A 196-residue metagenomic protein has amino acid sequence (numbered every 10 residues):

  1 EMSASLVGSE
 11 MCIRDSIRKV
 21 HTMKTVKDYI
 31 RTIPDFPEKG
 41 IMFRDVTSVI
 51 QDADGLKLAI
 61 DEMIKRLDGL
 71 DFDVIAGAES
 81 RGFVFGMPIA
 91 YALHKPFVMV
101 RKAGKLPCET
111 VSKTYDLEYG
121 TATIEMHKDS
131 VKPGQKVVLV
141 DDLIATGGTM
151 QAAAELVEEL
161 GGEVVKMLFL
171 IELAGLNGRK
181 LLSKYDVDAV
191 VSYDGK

Functional and structural regions predicted by a protein language model:
E1-D15, M167: Single conserved hydrophobic/aromatic residue that forms the stacking wall/gate of nucleotide- or nucleobase-binding
E10, D73, Q135, V165: Conserved acidic residues
T22-F72, A122: Active-site-facing substrate-recognition patch
V26-Y29, Q151-K196: PRPP-dependent phosphoribosyltransferase catalytic core
F72-E79: Short glycine-rich phosphate-binding loop at a beta-alpha junction
V84-L93: Short Gly/Thr/Asp-enriched flexible loops that form oxyanion-binding sites at enzyme active sites
P96-V138: Short, glycine/charge-rich flexible loops or terminal/linker lids adjacent to PRPP-binding catalytic cores
D142, G147: Conserved G/P- and acidic residue-centered "switch" motifs that form tight phosphate/ATP-binding loops in soluble
